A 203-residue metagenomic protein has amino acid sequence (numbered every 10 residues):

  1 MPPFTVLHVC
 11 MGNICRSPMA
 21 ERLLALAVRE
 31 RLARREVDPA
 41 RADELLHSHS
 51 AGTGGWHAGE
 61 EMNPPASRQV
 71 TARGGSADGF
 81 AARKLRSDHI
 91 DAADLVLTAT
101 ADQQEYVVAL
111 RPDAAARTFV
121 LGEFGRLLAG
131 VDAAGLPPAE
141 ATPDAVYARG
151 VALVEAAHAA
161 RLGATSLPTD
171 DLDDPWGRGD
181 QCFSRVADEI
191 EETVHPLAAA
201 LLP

Functional and structural regions predicted by a protein language model:
M1-P203: Short polar/charged helix/loop
